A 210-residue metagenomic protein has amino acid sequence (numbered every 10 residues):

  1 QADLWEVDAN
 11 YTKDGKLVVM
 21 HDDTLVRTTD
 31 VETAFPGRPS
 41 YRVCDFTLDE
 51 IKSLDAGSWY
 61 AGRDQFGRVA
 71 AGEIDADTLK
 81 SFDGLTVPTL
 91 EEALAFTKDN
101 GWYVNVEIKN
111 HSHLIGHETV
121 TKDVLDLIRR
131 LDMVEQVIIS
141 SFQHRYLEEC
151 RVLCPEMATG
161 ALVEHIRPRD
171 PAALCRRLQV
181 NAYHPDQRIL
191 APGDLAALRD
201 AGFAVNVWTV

Functional and structural regions predicted by a protein language model:
Q1-Y11, F96, C175-Y183: Catalytic domains of carbohydrate-active enzymes, especially glycoside hydrolases
W5-V18, T24: Short acidic, Gly/Ser-rich segments with clustered Asp/Glu that frequently serve as metal-coordination loops in enzyme
N10-Y11, R145-Y146, I189-L190: Alpha-helix capping/helix-boundary segments
T12, T89, T209: Ser/Thr-centric signal marking residues that sit in or immediately flank functional binding/regulatory motifs
K16-H21, H117-T119, P171-A173, D194-A197: Short secondary-structure transition/capping segments
H21-E164, L178-Q179, P185, A201: Metal-dependent phosphodiesterase/phospholipase catalytic core, i.e., the His/Asp/Glu-rich active-site region
G160-V210: C-terminal active-site rim and adjoining tail of enzyme catalytic domains
